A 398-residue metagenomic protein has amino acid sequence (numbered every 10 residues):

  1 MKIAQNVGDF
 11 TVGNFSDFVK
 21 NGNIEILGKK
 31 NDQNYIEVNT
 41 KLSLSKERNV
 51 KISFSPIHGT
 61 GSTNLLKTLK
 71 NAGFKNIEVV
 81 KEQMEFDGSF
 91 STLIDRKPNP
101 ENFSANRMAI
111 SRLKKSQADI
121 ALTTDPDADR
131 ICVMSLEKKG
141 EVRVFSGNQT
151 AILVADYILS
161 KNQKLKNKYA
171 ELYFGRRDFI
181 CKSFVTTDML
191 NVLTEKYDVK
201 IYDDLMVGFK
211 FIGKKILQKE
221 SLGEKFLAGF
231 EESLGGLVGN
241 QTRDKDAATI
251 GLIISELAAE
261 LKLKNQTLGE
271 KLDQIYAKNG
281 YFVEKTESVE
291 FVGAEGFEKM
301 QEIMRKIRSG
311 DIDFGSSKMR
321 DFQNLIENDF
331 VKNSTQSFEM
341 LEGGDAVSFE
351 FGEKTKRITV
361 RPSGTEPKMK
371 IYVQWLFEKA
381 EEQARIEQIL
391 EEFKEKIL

Functional and structural regions predicted by a protein language model:
M1-D17, G147-Y173: Ser/Thr/Gly-rich flexible loops in soluble cytosolic domains mediating phosphotransfer, phosphorylation
M1-D9, K97-T123, A128, I152-I158 (+2 more regions): Phosphate/diphosphate-binding loops
M1-L113: Gly/Ser/Thr-enriched, mixed-charge loops and adjacent short helices that form phosphate/oxyanion-binding elements
P56-S62, A128-R130, V185-D188, L234 (+1 more regions): Gly/Ser/Thr-rich loops at beta-strand to alpha-helix junctions that form or flank small-molecule/cofactor-binding
K67-K75, S135-V144: A glycine- and small-aliphatic-rich helix-loop capping segment at beta-alpha/alpha-beta transitions that lines
A118-I120, G140-R143, G147, K161-P362 (+3 more regions): Phosphate-binding and adjacent anionic-ligand microenvironments
V133-L136, G239: Short beta-strand-to-turn element immediately C-terminal to the catalytic PLP-Schiff-base lysine in fold type I
